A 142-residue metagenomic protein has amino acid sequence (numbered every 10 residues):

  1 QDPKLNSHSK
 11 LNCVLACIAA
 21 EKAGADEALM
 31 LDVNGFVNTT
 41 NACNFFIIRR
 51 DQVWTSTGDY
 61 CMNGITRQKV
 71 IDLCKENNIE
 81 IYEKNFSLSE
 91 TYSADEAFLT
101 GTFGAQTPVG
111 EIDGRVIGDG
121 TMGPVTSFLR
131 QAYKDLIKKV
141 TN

Functional and structural regions predicted by a protein language model:
Q1-N142: Helix-start/capping segments and mature chain N-termini
